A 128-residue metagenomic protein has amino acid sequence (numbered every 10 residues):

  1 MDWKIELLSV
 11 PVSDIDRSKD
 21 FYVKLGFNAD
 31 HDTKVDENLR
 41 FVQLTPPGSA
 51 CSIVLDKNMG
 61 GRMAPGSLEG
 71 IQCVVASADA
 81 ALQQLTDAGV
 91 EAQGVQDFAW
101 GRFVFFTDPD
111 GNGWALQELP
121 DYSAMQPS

Functional and structural regions predicted by a protein language model:
M1-L7, L25-P109, G113-S128: Vicinal oxygen chelate
V12-I15, E37-N38: Conserved beta-strand-loop-alpha-helix junction that forms the acyl-donor binding cleft
D14-A29: Amphipathic alpha-helical segments
